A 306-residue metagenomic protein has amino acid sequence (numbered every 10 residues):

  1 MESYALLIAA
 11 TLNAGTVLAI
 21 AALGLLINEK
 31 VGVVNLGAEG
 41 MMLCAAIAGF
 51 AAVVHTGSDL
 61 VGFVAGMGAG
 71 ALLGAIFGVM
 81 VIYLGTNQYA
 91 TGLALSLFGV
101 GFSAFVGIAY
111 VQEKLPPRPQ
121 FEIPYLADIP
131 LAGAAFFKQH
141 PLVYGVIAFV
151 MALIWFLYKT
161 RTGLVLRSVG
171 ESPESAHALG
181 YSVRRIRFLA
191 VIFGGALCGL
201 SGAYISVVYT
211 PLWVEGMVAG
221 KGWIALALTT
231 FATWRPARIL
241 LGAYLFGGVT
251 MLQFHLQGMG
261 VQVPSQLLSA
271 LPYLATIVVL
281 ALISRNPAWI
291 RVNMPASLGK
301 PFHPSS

Functional and structural regions predicted by a protein language model:
M1-A21, V34, A48, H55-V61: Membrane-interfacial amphipathic/re-entrant helices at transmembrane-helix boundaries
I8-T11, G40-C44, L60-G68, A90-L93 (+4 more regions): Hydrophobic alpha-helical transmembrane segments
A21-A22, A46-F50, V100-A104, G145-W155 (+4 more regions): Hydrophobic core segments of alpha-helical transmembrane domains in multi-pass membrane transport and ion-translocation
G57-F102, L245, T250: Alpha-helical transmembrane segments within multi-pass membrane transporters and channels
G99-K159, G260-L268, N293-S306: Transmembrane helix-bundle core of multi-pass membrane transporters and related energy-transducing complexes
A135-W213, P236-L241: Helix-loop-helix "hairpin" substructures at the membrane interface of multi-pass membrane proteins
E171-R185, L256-S306: Cytosolic-side transmembrane-helix boundaries in multi-pass membrane proteins
Y209-Y273: Transmembrane alpha-helical segments in multi-pass inner-membrane proteins
